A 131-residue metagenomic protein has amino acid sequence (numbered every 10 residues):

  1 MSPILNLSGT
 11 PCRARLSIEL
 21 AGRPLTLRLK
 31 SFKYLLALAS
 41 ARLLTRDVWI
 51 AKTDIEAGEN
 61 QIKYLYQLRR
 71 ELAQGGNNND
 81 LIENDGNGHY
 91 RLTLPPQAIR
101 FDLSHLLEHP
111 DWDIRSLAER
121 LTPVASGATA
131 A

Functional and structural regions predicted by a protein language model:
M1-A131: Intrinsically disordered, low-complexity protein-interaction/activation regions
